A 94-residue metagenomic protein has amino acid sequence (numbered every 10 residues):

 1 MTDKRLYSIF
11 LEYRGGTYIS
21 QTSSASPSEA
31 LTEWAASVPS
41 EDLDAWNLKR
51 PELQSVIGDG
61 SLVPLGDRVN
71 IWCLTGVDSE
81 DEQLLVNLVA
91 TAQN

Functional and structural regions predicted by a protein language model:
M1-T17: Short aromatic-glycine-(Arg/Gly/Cys) micro-motifs in beta-strand/loop hairpins
K4-R5, I19, K49, L65: Hydrophobic alpha-helical segments and their boundary regions
R14-S26: A short, exposed loop/beta-hairpin motif centered on an aromatic-Gly-Thr core
I19, A30-T32, E82: Residues in flexible loops and secondary-structure boundaries
A25-W46: A short, charged, amphipathic alpha-helix used as a generic interaction element across diverse proteins
S40-N94: Short, mixed-charge low-complexity intrinsically disordered segments
